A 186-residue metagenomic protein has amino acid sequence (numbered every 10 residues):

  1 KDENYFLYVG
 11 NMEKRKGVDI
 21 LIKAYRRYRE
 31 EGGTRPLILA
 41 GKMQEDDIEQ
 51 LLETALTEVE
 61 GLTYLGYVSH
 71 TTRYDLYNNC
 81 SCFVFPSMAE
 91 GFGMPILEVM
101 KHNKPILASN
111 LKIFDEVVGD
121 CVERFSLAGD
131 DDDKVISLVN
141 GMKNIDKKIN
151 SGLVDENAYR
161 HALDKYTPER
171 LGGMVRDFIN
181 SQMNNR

Functional and structural regions predicted by a protein language model:
K1-K16, I22-Y25: Conserved donor-binding/catalytic core segment of Leloir-type glycosyltransferases
V9, T34-Q50, G66-Y67: Glycosyltransferase donor-sugar binding loop
E49-Y74: Nucleotide-activated donor-binding/catalytic signature segment of Leloir-type glycosyltransferases, i.e., the conserved
D75-C80: Short alpha-helical donor nucleotide-sugar binding micro-motif in glycosyltransferases
M88: Aromatic "clamp/platform" in nucleotide-sugar-dependent glycosyltransferases that forms part of the donor/acceptor
P105-A108, K112: Short hydrophobic beta-strand element within catalytic cores of glycosyltransferases and related nucleotide-activated
D115-N144: Change "using UDP/GDP/dTDP sugars" to "using nucleotide sugars
I149-Q182: A charged, aromatic-enriched C-terminal amphipathic alpha-helix characteristic of glycosyltransferases across folds
